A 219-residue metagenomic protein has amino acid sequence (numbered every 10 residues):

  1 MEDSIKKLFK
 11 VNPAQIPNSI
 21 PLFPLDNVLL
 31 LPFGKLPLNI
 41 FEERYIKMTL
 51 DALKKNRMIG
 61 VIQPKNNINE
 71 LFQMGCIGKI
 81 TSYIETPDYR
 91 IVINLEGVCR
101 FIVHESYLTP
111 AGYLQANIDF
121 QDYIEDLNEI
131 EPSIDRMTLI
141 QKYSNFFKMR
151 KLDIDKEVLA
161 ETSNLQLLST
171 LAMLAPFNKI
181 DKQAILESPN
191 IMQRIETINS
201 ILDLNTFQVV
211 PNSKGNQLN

Functional and structural regions predicted by a protein language model:
M1-N219: N-terminal low-complexity, acidic/polar interaction/targeting segments
